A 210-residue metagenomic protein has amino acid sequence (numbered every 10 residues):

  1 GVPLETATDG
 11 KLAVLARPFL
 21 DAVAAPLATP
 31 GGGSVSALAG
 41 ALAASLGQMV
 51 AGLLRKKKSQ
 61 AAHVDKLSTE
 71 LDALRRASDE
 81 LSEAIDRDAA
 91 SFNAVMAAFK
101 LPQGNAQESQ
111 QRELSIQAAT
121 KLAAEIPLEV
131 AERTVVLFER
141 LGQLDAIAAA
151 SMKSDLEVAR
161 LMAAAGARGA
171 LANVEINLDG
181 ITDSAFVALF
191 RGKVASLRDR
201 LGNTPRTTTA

Functional and structural regions predicted by a protein language model:
G1-V14: Long, contiguous binding/interaction regions
L12, A16, L20, A24-V35 (+6 more regions): Disorder-to-helix initiation segments
V23-Q48, S151-A170: Conserved phosphate/anionic-ligand binding catalytic regions in large, soluble enzymes, centered on
L38-L42, E70, A77-A84, A123-R133 (+4 more regions): Amphipathic alpha-helix face/heptad-repeat signature
M49-A61: Transmembrane signal-anchor/signal-peptide helices with a preference for the extracytoplasmic
K58-L101: A structural-propensity feature for long, helix-poor, extended segments
D88, F92-A165, N177: Amphipathic alpha-helical interface segments
V130-R133, L137-R140, S151-A210: Preference for long, well-ordered alpha-helical segments
